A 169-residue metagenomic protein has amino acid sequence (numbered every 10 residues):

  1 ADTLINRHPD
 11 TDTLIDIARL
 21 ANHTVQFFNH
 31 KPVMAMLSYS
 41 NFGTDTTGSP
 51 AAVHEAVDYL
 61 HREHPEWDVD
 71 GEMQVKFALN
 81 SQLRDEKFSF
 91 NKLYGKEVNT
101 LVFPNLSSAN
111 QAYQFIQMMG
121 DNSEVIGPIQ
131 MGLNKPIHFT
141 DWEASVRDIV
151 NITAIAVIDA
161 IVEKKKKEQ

Functional and structural regions predicted by a protein language model:
A1-M34, F42, L60, F115-E143 (+1 more regions): ATP-dependent carboxylate/acyl-activation modules
T3-R7, Y39-T100: Active-site rim loops that border cofactor/substrate pockets in soluble metabolic enzymes
D16, G48, N110: Charged, alpha-helix-enriched surfaces in structured cytosolic catalytic cores of large nucleotide-utilizing machines
A78-L79, A109-Q114, R147-D148: Short active-site-adjacent structural elements
N99-L101, N105-G120, P128: A C-terminal functional module that forms or caps the active site or interfaces directly with catalytic machinery
